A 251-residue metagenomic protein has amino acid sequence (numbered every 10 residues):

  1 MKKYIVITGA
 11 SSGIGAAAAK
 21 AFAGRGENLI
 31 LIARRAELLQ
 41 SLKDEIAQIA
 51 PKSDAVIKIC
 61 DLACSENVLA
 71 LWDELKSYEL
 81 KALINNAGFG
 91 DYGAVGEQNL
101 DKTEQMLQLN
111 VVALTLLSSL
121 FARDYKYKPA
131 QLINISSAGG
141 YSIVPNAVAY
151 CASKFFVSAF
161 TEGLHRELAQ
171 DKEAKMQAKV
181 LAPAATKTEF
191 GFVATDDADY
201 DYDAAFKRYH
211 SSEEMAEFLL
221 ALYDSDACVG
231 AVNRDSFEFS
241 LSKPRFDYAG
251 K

Functional and structural regions predicted by a protein language model:
S11-G13: Conserved glycine-rich cofactor-binding loop
R25-S41: Conserved glycine-rich Rossmann-like NAD(P)H-binding loop of the short-chain dehydrogenase/reductase
N86-D91: Conserved NAD(P)H cofactor-binding loop of Rossmann-fold oxidoreductase domains
A94-V95, K102-L107: Substrate-binding pocket helix/loop in short-chain dehydrogenase/reductase
S118, S153: Active-site helix of classical SDR
S137: Residue(s) in the substrate-gating loop at a strand-loop-helix junction that position the organic substrate next
V180-L181, A198-Y248: C-terminal helical subdomain
